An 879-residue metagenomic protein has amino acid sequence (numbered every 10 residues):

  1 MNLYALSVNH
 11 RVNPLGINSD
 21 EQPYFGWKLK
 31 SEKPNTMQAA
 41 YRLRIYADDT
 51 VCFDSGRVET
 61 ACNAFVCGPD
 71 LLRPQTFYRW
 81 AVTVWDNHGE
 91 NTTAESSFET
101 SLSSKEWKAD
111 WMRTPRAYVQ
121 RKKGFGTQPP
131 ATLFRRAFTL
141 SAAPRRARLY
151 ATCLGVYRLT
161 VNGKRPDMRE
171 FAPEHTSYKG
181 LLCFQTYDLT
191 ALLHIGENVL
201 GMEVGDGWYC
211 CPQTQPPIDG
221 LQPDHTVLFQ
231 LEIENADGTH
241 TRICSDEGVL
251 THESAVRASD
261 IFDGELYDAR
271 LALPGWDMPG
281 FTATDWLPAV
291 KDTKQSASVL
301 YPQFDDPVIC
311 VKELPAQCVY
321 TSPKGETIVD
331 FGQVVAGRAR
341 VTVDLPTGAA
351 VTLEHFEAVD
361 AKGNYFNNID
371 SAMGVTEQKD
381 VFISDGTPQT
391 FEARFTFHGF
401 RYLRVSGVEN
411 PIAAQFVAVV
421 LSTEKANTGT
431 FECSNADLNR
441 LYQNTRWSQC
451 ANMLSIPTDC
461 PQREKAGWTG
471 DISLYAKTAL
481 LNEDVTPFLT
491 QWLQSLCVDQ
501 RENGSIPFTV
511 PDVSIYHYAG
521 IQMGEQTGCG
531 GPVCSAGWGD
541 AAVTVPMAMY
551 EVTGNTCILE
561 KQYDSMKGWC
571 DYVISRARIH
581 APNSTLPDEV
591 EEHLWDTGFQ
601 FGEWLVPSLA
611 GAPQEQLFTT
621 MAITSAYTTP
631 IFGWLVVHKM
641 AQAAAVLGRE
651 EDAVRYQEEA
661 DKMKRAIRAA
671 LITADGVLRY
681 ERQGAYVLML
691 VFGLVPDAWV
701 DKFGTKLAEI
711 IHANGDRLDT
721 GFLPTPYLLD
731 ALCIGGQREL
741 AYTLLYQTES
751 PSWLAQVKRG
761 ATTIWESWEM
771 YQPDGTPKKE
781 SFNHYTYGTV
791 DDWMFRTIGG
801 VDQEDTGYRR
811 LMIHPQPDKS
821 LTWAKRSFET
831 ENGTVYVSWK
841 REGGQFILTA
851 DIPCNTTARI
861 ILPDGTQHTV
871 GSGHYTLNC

Functional and structural regions predicted by a protein language model:
M1-R463, G470-D471, P487-T490, P507-P511 (+6 more regions): Extracellular/oxidizing-compartment recognition motifs
K122-P129, R148, P166, E174-Y178 (+19 more regions): Alpha-helix capping and helix-loop boundary segments enriched in small/acidic/polar residues
R148-A151, R338-E357, E392, S406 (+5 more regions): Alpha-helical support elements that line or immediately flank enzyme active sites and cofactor-binding pockets
V156, T226-L228, D246-E253, I412-Q443 (+8 more regions): Active-site acid/base region of carbohydrate-active enzymes
Y157, R165-M168, A172-P173, L496 (+8 more regions): Active/binding-pocket-proximal capping segment
L200, Y267-D268, E464, L474 (+10 more regions): C-terminal capping/lid segments that line or modulate ligand- or cofactor-binding pockets
D219, P223-E232, T241-W276, P302-D305 (+3 more regions): Non-catalytic C-terminal accessory modules of carbohydrate-active enzymes
P546, W634-V637, A641-A644: Non-transmembrane amphipathic alpha-helical segments
